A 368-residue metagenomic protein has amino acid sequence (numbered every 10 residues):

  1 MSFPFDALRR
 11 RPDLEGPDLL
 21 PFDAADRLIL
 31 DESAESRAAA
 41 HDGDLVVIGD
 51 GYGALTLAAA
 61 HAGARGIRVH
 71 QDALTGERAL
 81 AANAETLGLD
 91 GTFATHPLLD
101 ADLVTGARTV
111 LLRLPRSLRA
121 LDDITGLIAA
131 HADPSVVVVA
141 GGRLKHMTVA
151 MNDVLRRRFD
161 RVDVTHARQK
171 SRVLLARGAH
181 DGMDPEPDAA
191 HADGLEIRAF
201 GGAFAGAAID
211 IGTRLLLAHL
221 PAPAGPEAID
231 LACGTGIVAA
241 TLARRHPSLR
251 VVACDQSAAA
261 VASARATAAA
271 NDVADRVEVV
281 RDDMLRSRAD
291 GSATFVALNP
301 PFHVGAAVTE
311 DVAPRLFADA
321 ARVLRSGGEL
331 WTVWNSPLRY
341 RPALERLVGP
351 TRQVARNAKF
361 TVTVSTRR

Functional and structural regions predicted by a protein language model:
L14-D23, L28-S36, H166-E227, G234: SAM-dependent Rossmann-like transferase core, predominantly class I methyltransferases with a strong bias toward
A25-D90, I211-L298: Conserved SAM/SAH cofactor-binding pocket of Class I
L98-L103, M284-R288: Short loop/turn elements that flank and shape the SAM/SAH-binding pocket of Class I
R108-A192: N-terminal auxiliary segments of SAM/dcSAM-dependent transferases
T109-R119, L231-V238, A293-G305, A320: Conserved proline-anchored active-site loop of SAM-dependent methyltransferases that bridges a beta-strand
D123-P134, A313-S326: A short glycine-rich, Lys/Arg-flanked "PGG" loop and its adjoining helix->strand segment in the class I
I128, L155, L242, L316 (+2 more regions): Class I S-adenosylmethionine-dependent transferase superfamily signal
R157-A192, A203, N335-R368: Class I S-adenosyl-L-methionine
